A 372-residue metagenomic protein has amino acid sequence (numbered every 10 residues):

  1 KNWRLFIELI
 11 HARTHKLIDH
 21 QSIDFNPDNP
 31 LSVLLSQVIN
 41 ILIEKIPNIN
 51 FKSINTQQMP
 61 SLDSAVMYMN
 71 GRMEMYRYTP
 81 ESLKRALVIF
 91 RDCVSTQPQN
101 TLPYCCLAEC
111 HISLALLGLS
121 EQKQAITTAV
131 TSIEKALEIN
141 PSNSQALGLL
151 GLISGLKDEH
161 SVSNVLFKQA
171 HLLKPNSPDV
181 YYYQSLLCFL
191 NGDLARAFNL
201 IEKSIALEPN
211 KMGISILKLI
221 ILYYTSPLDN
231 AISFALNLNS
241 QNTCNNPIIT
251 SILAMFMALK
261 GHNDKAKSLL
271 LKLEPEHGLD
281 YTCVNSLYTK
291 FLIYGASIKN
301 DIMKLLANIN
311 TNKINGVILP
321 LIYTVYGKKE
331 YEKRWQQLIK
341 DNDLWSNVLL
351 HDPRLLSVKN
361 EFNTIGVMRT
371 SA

Functional and structural regions predicted by a protein language model:
K1-Y76, E81-S82: Catalytic-center loop of serine/cysteine hydrolases
V66, P103, C110, A146 (+5 more regions): The tetratricopeptide repeat
G71-P80, A108, I112-S120, K157-D158 (+5 more regions): Short coil/turn linking the two alpha-helices of tandem helical-hairpin repeats
R72, E109, L116, L152 (+5 more regions): Residue-level recognition of tetratricopeptide repeat
S82-V88, L117-K135, L156-Q169, L190-K203 (+2 more regions): Structural signature of tandem alpha-helical TPR/SEL1-like repeats, specifically the intra-repeat loop/turn
R91-E121, K340-V348: Short, charge-rich amphipathic alpha-helical segments embedded in non-transmembrane helical bundles/solenoids
F198-A372: Alpha-helical protein-protein interaction modules
